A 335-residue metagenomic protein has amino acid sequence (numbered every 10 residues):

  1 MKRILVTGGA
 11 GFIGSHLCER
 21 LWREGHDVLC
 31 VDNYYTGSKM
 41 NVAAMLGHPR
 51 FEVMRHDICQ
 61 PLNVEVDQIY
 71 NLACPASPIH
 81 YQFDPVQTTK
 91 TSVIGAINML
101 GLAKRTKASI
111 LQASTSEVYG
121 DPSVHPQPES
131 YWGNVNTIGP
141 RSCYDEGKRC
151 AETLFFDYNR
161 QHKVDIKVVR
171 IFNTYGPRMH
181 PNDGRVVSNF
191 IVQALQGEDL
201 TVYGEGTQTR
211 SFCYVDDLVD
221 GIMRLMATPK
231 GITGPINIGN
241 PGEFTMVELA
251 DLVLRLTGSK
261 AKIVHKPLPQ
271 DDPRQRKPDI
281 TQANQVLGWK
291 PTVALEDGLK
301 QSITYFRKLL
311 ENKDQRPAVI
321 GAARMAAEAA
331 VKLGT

Functional and structural regions predicted by a protein language model:
M1-T174, D216, Q301-L309, A318-T335: N-terminal Rossmann-like NAD(P)+-binding domain of SDR-like oxidoreductases, especially those catalyzing
L17, I222-M226, A250-V253, L299-F306: Hydrophobic "lid"/C-terminal helical patch of Rossmann-like NAD(P)-dependent dehydrogenase/epimerase domains
G37, F83, T91-I94, S142 (+6 more regions): Residue-level signal for the nucleotide or nucleotide-sugar donor/cofactor binding architecture
P49-F51, E129-V135, K163-D165, I191-V202 (+3 more regions): A short C-terminal helix-loop "cap" of Rossmann-like NAD(P)-dependent dehydrogenase/epimerase domains
D67, I79, V86, I97 (+7 more regions): Residues in well-ordered alpha-helical elements
A103, N159, A194, V202 (+2 more regions): Hydrophobic pocket-lining residues that define ligand/cofactor binding sites across diverse proteins
R149, T174-N189, Q196-D199, Y203 (+5 more regions): Glycine/proline-rich active-site loop of Rossmann-fold NAD(P)-dependent oxidoreductases
E205-T207, T233-I236, F244-D251, G258-Q275 (+2 more regions): C-terminal "lid/loop" region of Rossmann-like NAD(P)-dependent oxidoreductases
